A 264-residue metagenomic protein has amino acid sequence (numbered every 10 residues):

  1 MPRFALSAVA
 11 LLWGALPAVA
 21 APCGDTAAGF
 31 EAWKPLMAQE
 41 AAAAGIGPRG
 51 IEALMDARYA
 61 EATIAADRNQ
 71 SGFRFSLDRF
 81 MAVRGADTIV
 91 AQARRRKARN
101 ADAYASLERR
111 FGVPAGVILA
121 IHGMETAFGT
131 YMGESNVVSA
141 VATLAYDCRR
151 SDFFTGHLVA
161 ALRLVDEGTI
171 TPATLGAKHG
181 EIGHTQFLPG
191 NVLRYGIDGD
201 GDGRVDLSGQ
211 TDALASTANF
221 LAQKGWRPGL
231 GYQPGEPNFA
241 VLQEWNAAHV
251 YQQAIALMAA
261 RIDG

Functional and structural regions predicted by a protein language model:
M1-F4: Positively charged n-region of N-terminal signal peptides that target proteins for export
S7-P17: Bacterial N-terminal signal peptides
A18-P22: Boundary at the C-terminal end of the N-terminal hydrophobic targeting segment
A28-P48, E52: Mature N-terminal segment immediately following signal peptide/propeptide cleavage in secreted/periplasmic
I46-G264: Catalytic glycan-binding domains that act on GlcNAc-containing polysaccharides
